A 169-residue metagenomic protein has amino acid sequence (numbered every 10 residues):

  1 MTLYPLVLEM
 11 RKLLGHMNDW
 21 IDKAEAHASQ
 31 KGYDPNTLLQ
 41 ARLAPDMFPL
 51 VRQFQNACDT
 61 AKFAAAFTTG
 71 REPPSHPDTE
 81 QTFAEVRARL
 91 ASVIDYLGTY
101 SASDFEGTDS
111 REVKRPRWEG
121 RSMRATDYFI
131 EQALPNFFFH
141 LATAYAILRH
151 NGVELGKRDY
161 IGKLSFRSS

Functional and structural regions predicted by a protein language model:
M1-Y4, D127: Charged, amphipathic alpha-helical segments
L3-K23, N36, R42-A66, A91: Aromatic-residue-lined binding/catalytic grooves and analogous aromatic/hydrophobic interfacial grooves in multimeric
M17-K31, A144, L148: Long, well-ordered alpha-helical segments
S29-L39, T99-F129, I161: Acidic interhelical loop/turn segments
L39-P73, S122-D159: Short, contiguous alpha-helical
K62-S103: Helix-adjacent hinge/juxtasegments
K157-S168: Short, highly charged C-terminal tails/helix-capping segments
